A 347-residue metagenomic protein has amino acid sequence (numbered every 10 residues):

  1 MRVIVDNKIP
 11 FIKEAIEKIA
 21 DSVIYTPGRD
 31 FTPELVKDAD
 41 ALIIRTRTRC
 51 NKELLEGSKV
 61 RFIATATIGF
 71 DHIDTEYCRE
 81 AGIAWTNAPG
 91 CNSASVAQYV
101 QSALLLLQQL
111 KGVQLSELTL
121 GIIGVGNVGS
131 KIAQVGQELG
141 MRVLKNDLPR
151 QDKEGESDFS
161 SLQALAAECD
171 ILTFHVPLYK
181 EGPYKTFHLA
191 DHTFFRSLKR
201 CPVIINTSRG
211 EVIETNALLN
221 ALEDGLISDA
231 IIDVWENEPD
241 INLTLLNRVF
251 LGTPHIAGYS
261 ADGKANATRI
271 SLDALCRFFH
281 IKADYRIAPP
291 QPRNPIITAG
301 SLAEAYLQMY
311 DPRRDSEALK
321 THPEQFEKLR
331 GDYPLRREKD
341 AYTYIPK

Functional and structural regions predicted by a protein language model:
M1-A39: N-terminal glycine-/charge-rich "phosphate-binding" loop or analogous flexible N-terminal tail
D6, I44-R45, A66, T173-L178 (+1 more regions): Short, well-ordered coil/turn residues at beta-beta hairpins and beta-strand->alpha-helix junctions within
N7, P89, A97, S116-Q137: Glycine-rich adenosine-cofactor-binding loop
P10, E138-G155: NAD(P)-binding Rossmann-fold cofactor-contacting core
D40-V113: Phosphate/diphosphate ligand-binding glycine-rich loop within oxidoreductases
C50, Q151-L243: Rossmann-like adenosine-cofactor binding region
A97-V113, Q137-M141, R269-F278: Oxidoreductase and adenylate-handling cofactor-binding alpha/beta cores
C201, S208-K347: Rossmann-like dinucleotide-binding domain for NAD(H)/NADP(H)
